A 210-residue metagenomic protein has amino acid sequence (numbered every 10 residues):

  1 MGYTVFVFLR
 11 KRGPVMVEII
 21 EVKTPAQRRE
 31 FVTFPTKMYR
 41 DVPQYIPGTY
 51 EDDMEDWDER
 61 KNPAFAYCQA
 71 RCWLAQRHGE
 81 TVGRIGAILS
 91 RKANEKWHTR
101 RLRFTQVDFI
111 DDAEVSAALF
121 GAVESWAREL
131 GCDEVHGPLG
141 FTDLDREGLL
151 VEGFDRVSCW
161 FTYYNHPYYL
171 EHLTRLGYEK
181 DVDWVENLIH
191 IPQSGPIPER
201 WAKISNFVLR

Functional and structural regions predicted by a protein language model:
Y3-V15: Short, Lys/Arg-enriched N-terminal segments with co-localized hydrophobic residues within the first ~10-30 amino acids
V15-R60, W184, N206-R210: Short amphipathic alpha-helix that is part of the acyltransferase structural core
F34-P35, Q69-A70, R84: Membrane-embedded alpha-helical bundles of multi-pass transporters/translocases, especially carrier/permease families
D56, L150-G153, P196-P198: Short low-complexity, flexible loop/linker segments enriched in glycine and/or proline with clustered acidic
D58-L74: A short helix-loop-beta-strand connector motif used in the catalytic cores of GNAT acetyltransferases and, in some
C72-L74, E80-S90: Conserved beta-strand in the GNAT
N94-E179: Acyl-donor binding region in acyl/amide transferases
Y163-R210: Acyltransferase donor/substrate-recognition loop-hinge adjacent to the catalytic core
